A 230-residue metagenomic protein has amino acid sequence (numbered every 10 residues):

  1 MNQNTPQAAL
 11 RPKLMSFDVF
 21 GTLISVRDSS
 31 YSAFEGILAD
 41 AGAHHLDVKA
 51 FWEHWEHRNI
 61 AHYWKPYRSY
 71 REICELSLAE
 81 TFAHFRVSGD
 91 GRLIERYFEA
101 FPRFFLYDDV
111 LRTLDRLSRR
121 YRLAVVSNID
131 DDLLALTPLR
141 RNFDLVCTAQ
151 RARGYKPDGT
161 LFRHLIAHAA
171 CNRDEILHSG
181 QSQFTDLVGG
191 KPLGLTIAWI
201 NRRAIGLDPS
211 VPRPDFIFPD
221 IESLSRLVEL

Functional and structural regions predicted by a protein language model:
M1-M15, L46, L111, D115 (+1 more regions): Asp-based, Mg2+/Mn2+-dependent phosphohydrolase catalytic module
Q7-D108: N-terminal helical cap/lid subdomain that shapes the substrate entry/recognition surface in HAD-like hydrolases
I73-E80, R116-R119, A204: Short alpha-helical linear motifs
